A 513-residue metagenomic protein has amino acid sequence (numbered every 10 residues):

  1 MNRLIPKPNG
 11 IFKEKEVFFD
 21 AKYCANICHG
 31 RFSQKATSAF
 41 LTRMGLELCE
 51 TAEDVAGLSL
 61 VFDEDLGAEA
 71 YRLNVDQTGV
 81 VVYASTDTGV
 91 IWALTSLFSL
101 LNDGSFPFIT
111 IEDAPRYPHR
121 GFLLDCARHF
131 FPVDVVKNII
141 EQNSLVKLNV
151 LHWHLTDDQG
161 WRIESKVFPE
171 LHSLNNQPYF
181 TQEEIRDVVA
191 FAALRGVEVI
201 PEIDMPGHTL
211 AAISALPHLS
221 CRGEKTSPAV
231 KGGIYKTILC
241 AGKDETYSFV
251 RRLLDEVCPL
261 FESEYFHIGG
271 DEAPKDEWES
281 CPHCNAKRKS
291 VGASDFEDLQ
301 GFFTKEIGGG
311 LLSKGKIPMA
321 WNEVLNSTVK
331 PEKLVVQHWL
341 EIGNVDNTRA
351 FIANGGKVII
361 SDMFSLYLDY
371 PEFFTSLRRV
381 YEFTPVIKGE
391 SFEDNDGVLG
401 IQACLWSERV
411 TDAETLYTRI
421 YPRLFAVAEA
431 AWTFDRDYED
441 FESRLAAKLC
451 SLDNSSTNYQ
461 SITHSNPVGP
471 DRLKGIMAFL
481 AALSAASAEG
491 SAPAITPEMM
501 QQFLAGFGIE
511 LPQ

Functional and structural regions predicted by a protein language model:
M1-P115, L312, I317-L325, E332 (+6 more regions): Acidic, contiguous N-terminal accessory segments
P6-N9, K13, D65-H267, C281 (+5 more regions): Feature activates predominantly on carbohydrate-active enzymes
E47, N149-V150, E198, I317 (+1 more regions): Residue-level detector of anion-binding/catalytic polar loops
F130-P132, D158-R162, P206-A212, A273-E277 (+4 more regions): Flexible loop/turn segments at secondary-structure boundaries
P132, T181, G242, T246 (+5 more regions): Residue-level preference for long, well-ordered alpha-helices that form the structural scaffold of enzyme catalytic
A229-V230, Y235-K333, E341-N344, T348-A350: Active-site neighborhood of glycoside hydrolase catalytic domains
P318-L334, H338-F507: Flexible, acidic glycine-rich loops studded with aromatic residues
